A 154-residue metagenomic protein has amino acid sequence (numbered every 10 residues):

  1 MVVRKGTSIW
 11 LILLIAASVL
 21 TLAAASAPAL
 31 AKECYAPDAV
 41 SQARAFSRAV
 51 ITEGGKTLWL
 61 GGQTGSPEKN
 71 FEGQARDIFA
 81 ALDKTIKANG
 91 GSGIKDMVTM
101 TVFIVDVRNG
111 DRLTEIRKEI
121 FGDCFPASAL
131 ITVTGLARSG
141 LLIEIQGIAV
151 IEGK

Functional and structural regions predicted by a protein language model:
M1-S8: N-terminal secretory signal peptides that target proteins for export/translocation
L11-V98, I104-K154: N-terminal presequence-like segments and the immediate start of the first folded domain
